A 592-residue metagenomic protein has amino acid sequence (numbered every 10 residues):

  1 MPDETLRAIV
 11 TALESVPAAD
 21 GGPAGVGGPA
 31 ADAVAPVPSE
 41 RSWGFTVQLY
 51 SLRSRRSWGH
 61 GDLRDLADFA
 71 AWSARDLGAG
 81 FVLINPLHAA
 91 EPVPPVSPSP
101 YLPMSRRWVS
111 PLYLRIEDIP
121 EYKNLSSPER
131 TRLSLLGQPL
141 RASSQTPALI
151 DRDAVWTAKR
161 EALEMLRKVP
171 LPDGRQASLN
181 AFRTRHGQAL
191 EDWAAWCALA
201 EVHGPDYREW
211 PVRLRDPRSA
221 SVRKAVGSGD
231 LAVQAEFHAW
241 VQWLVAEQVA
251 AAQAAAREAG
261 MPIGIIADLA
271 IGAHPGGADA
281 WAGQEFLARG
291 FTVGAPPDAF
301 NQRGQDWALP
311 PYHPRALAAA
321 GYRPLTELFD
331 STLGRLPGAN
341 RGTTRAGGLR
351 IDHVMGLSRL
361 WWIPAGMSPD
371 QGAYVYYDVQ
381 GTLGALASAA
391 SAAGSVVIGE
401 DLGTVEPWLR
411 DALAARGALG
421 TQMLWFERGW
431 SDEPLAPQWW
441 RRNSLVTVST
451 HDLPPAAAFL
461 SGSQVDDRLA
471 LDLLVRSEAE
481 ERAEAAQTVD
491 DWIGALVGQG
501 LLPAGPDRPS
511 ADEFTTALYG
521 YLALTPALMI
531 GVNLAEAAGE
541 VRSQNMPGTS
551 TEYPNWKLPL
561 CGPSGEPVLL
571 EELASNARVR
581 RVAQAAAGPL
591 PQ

Functional and structural regions predicted by a protein language model:
P2, V34-R41, T46, V93-A246 (+4 more regions): Alpha-amylase-like alpha-glycosidases and glucanotransferases acting on alpha-linked glucans and related
L13-V16, R75-F81, N85, E91-S105 (+1 more regions): Nucleic acid-processing catalytic cores of prokaryotic defense/repair systems
E14, G28-L63, L77: An acidic-aromatic substrate-binding cleft motif
V16-V34, G338-T343: Intrinsically disordered, low-complexity terminal tails and inter-domain linkers enriched for S/T/G/P/D/E
D65-H88, G334-A346: Catalytic domains of carbohydrate-active enzymes, especially glycoside hydrolases
S73, H238-G272: Conserved, well-ordered alpha-helix/loop/beta-strand core segments that scaffold catalytic motifs
N85, G264-I266, A270, G348-D352: Outer-envelope exported proteins of Gram-negative bacteria
G539-Q592: Structured C-terminal cap/extension of enzyme domains
